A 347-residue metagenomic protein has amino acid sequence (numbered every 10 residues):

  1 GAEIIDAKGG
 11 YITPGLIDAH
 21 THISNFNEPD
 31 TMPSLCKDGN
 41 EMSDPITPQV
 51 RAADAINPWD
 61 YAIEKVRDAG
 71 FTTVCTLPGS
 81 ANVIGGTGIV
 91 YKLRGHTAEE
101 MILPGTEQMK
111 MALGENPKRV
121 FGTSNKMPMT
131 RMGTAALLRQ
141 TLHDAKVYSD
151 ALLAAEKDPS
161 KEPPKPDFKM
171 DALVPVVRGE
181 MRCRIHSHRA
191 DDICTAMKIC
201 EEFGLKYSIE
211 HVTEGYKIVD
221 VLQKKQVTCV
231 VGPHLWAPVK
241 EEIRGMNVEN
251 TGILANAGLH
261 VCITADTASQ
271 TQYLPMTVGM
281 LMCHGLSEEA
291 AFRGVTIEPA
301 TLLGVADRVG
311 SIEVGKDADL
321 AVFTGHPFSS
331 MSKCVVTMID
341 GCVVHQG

Functional and structural regions predicted by a protein language model:
G1-T13: Histidine-rich, glycine-flanked metal-binding segment
G10-T31, A55: Di-metal (Zn2+ and/or Mg2+/Mn2+) metal-binding site signature of metallo-dependent hydrolases with the MBL/beta-CASP
T21, C75-S80, P233, A265: Glycine-rich, histidine-containing beta strand-loop boundary motifs that form or position
I23-F26, A81-I84, A190-C194, E214-V219 (+1 more regions): Active-site environment of divalent metal-dependent phosphoester hydrolases
E28-P29, L35-M42, T47-P48, R182 (+4 more regions): His/Asp/Glu-enriched, well-ordered alpha-helical/loop segment that forms or immediately abuts the divalent-metal
L35, A52, L77, L113-E115 (+6 more regions): Active-site core of metal-dependent hydrolases
W59-A62, R67-Y207: Polyanionic/metal-chelating signatures
